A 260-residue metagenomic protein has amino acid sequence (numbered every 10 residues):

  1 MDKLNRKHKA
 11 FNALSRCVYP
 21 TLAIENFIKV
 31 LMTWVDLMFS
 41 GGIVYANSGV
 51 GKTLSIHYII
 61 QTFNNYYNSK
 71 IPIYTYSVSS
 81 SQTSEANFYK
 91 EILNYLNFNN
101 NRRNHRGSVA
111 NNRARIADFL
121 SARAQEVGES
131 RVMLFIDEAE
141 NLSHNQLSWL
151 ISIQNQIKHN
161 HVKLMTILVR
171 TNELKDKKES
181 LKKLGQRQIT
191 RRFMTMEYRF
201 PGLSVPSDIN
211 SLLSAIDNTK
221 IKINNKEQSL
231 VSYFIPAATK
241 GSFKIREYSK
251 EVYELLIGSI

Functional and structural regions predicted by a protein language model:
M1-Y45, T62-N65: A short, basic N-terminal segment
D2-N12, A23-I28, T83-W149, I157-V162 (+3 more regions): Mid-core helix/loop region of P-loop NTP-binding domains shared across ATPases and GTPases
F39, N68-I73, S130, H161-L164 (+1 more regions): Short glycine-/polar-rich loops that comprise or flank the Walker A/P-loop and associated switch/sensor motifs
I43-S48, L142, Q146, I157-K183: Sensor-1/coupling segment of RecA-like P-loop NTPase cores
V50, S79-T83, T171-D176, L203-P206: Conserved nucleotide-binding/hydrolysis micro-motifs of P-loop NTPases
V50-K70: P-loop NTPase Walker A phosphate-binding motif
N64-L96: AAA+/P-loop NTPase substrate/partner-engagement loops
S180-G202: A short helix-turn-beta junction within AAA+ P-loop NTPase domains corresponding to the substrate/partner-engaging
